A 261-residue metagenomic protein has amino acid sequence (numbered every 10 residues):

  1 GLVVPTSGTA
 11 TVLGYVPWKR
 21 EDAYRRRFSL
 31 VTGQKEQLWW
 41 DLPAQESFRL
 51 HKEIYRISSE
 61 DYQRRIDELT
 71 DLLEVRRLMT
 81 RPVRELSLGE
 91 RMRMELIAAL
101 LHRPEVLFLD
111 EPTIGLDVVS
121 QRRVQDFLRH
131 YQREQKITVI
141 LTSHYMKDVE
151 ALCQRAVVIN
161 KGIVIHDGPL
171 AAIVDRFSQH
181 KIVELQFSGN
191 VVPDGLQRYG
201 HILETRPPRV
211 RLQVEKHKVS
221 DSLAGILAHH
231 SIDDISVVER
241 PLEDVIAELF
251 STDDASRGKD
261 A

Functional and structural regions predicted by a protein language model:
R27, L42-I54: Q-loop/switch helix immediately C-terminal to the Walker
D41, P82-L86: Conserved ABC ATPase signature
R49, E53, E60-L78: Conserved ABC ATPase "signature" region
R103: Conserved catalytic motifs of ABC-family nucleotide-binding domains
L107-E111: Catalytic Walker B motif of ABC-type/P-loop ATPase nucleotide-binding domains
Q125-Q213: ABC transporter nucleotide-binding domain
K181-D253: Short, charged/small-residue-rich alpha-helical element at the C-terminal edge of ABC transporter nucleotide-binding
